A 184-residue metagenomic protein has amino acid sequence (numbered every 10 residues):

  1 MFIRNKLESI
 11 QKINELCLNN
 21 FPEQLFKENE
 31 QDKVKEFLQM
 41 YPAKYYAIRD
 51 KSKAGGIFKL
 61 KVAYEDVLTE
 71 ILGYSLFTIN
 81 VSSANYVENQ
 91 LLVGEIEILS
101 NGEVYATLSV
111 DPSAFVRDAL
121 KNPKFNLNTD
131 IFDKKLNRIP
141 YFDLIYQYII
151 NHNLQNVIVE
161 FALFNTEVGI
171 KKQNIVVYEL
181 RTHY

Functional and structural regions predicted by a protein language model:
M1-Y184: Nucleotide/phosphate-binding sheet-loop regions of phosphoryl- and nucleotidyl-transfer enzymes
